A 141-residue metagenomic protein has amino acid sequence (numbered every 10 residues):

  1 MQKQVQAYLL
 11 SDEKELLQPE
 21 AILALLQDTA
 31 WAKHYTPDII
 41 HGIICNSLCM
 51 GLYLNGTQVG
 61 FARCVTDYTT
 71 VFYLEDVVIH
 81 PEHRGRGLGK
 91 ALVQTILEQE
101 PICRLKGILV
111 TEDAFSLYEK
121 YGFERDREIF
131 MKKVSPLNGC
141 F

Functional and structural regions predicted by a protein language model:
M1-Y35, C140-F141: Short amphipathic alpha-helix that is part of the acyltransferase structural core
D38-V77: A conserved beta-strand-loop-helix scaffold within acyl/acetyltransferase catalytic domains
H80: Residue-level recognition of the GNAT/N-acetyltransferase active site
H83-L92: Conserved acetyl-CoA pyrophosphate-binding loop and the N-cap/start of the following alpha-helix in GNAT-like
A91-G107, S116: Conserved acyl-CoA
L105-I108, E112-P136: Conserved active-site alpha-helix within GNAT-family acetyltransferase domains
